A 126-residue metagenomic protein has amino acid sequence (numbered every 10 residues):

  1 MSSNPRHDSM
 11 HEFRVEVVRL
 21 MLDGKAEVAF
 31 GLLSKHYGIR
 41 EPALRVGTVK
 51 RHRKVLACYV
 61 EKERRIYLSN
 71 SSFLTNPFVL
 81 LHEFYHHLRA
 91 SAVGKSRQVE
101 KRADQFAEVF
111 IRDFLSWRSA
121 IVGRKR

Functional and structural regions predicted by a protein language model:
M1-V17, L88, E108, R112: N-terminal low-structure segments adjacent to metalloprotease catalytic domains across cellular compartments
R6-Y67, S71-F73, S119-R126: Auxiliary, metal-adjacent structural segments of Zn-dependent hydrolase domains
A26, P77, V99, A103: Hydrophobic (often cysteine-bearing) scaffold residues that line and stabilize catalytic clefts of nucleotide/cofactor
S34-H36, V79, F84, L115: Metal-dependent phosphohydrolase cores
Y59, F84-Y85, F106, F110: Aromatic side chains
R64-L80, V93-Q98: Short pre-active-site segment immediately N-terminal to the catalytic Zn-binding motif
L80-R89, R102: Active-site His/Glu-centered metal-binding helix of metallohydrolases
S96-R126: Post-HExxH zinc-binding segment in Zn-dependent metallohydrolases
